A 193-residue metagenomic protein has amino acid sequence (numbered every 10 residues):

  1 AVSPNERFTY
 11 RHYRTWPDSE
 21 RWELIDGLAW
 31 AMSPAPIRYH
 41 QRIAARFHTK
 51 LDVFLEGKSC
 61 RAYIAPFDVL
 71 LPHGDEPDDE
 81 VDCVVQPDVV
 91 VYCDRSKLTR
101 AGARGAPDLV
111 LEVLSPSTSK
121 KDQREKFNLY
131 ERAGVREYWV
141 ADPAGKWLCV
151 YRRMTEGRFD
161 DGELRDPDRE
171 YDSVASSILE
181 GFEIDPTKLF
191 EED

Functional and structural regions predicted by a protein language model:
A1-D193: Gly/Pro/Ser/Thr-rich low-complexity, intrinsically disordered segments predominantly at protein N-termini
